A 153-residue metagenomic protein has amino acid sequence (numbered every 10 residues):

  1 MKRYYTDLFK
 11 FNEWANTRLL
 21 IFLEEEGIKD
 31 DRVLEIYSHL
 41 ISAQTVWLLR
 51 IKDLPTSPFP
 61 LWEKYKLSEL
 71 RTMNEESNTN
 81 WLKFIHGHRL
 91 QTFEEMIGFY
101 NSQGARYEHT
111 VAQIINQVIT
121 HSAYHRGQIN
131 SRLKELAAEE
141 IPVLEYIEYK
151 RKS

Functional and structural regions predicted by a protein language model:
M1: N-terminal beta-strand motif that seeds the catalytic metal site of vicinal oxygen chelate
F9-E63, Q103-S153: Short, contiguous alpha-helical
T56-I97: Helix-adjacent hinge/juxtasegments
G98-S102: A structural boundary/capping signal
